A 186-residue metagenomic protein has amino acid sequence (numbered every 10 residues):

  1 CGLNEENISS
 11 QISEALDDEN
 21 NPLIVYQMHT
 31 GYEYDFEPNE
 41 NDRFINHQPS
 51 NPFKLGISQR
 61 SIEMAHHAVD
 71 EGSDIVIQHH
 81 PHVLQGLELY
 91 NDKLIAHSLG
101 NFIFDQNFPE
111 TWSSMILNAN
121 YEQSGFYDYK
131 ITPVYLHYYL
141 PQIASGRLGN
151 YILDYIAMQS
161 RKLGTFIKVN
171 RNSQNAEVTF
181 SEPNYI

Functional and structural regions predicted by a protein language model:
C1-I186: Acidic, metal/ion-coordinating pockets
